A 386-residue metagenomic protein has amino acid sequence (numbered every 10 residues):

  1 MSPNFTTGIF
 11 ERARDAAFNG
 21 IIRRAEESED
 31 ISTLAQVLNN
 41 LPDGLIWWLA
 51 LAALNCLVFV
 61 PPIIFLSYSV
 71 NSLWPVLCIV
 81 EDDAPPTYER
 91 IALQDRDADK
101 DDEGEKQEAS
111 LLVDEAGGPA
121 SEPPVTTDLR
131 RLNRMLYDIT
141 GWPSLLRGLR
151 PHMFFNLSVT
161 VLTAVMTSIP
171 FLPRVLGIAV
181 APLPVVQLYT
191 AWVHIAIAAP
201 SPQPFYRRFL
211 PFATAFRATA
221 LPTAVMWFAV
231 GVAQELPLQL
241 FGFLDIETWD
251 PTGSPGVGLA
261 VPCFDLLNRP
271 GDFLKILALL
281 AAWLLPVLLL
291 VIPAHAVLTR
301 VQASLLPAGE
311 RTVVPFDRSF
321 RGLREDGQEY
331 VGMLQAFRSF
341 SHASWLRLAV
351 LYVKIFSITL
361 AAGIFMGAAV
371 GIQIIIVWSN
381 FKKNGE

Functional and structural regions predicted by a protein language model:
M1-N39, P255-L259, E386: Extracellular/lumenal N-termini and interhelical loops of multi-pass eukaryotic membrane proteins
M1-T6, N39-V257: Fungal eukaryote-biased detector of long internal structured cores
D114-P124, D128, L132, R174 (+1 more regions): Hydrophobic, structured segments
